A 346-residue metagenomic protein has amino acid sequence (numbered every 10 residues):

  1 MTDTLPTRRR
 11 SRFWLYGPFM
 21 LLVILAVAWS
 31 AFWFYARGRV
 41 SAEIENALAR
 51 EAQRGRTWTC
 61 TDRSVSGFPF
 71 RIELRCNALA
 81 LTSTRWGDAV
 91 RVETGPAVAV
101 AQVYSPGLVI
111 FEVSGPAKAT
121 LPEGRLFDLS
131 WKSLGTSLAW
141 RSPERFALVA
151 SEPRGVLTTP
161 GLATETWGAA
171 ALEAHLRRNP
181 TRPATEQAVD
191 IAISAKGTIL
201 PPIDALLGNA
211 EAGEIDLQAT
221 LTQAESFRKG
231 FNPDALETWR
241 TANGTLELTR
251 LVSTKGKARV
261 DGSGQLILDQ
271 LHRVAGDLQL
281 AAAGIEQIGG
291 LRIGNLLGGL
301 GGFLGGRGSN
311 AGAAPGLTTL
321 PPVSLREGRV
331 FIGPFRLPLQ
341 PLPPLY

Functional and structural regions predicted by a protein language model:
T2-F19, T61, D234-T245, L251-S253 (+2 more regions): Extended terminal
T2-L5, F19-L22, A150-D216: Loop-centered beta-sheet repeat module
Y16-W33: Hydrophobic membrane-insertion alpha-helices, especially the h-region of bacterial N-terminal signal peptides
F34-A52: Alpha-helical transmembrane signal-anchor/signal-peptide segments
Q53-A184, L251: N-terminal beta-strand/beta-hairpin edge segment
R63-V65, T94-S105, S130-P143, W167-A184 (+6 more regions): Extended lipid/amphipathic-ligand handling interfaces
A80-A89, A117-L129, R154-W167, G197-A210 (+4 more regions): Flexible, membrane-facing loop/turn or short amphipathic-helix motifs that contact lipid bilayers or gate lipid-binding
